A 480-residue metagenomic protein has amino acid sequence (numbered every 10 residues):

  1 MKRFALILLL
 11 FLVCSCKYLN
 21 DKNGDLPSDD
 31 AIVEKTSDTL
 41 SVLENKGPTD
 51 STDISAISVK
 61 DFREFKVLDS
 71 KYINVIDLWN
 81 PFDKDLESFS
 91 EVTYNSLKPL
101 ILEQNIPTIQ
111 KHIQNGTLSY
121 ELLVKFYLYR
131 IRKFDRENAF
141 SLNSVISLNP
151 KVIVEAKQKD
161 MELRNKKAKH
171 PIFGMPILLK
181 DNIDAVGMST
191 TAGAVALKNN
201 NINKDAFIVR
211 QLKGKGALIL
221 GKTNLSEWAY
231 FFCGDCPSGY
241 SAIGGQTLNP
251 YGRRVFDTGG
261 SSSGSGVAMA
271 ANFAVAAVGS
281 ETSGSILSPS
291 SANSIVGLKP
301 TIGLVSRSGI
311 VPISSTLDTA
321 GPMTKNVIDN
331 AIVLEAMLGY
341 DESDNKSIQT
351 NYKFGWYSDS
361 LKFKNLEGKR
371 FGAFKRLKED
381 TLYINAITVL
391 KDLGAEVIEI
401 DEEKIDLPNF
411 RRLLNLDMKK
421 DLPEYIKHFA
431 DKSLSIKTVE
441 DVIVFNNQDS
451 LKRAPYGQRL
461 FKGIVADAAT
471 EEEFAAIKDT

Functional and structural regions predicted by a protein language model:
K2-L9: Sec-dependent signal peptide recognition, specifically the positively charged N-region followed immediately by
C14-S15: C-terminal motif of bacterial Sec signal peptides marking the signal peptidase cleavage site
L19-T191, V195-K198, W228-Y230, Q349: Short, well-ordered alpha-helical
E91-L97, I172-A192, G368, G372 (+1 more regions): Short helix-loop capping/hinge segments that flank enzyme active sites or metal/cofactor-binding pockets
I106, K111-L118, L128-A139, K157-N165 (+7 more regions): Sec-exported extracytoplasmic/periplasmic mature domains
T117, V124, Y357, E379-D401 (+2 more regions): Acyltransferase
E137, I172-D318, I348, F374: Short glycine/serine-rich loop/turn segments
K299-A386: A short helix-breaking turn/cap at a secondary-structure junction
